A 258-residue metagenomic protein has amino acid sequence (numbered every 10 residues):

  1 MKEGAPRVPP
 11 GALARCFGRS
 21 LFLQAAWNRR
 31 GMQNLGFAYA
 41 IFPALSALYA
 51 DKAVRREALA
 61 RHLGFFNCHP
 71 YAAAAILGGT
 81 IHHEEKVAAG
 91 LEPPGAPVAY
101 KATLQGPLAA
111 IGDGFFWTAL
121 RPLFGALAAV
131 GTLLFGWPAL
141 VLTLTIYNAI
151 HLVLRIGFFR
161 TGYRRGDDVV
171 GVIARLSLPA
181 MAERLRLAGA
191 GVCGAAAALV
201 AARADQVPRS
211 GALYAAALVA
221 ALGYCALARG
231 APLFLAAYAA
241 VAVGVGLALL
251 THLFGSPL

Functional and structural regions predicted by a protein language model:
M1-P93: Soluble N-terminal domains of membrane-associated systems
A96-V98, T161-S177: Juxtamembrane inter-helical linkers in multi-pass membrane proteins
A99-T132: Transmembrane alpha-helical segments and their cytosolic interface motifs in multi-pass membrane proteins
P138-L152: Alpha-helical transmembrane segments
V141, V200-A216: Structural signature of hydrophobic alpha-helical transmembrane segments
L154-F158, R175-Q206: Alpha-helical transmembrane segments of helical membrane proteins, especially in multi-pass transport, channel
A220-G244: Interfacial loop-to-transmembrane junctions
V245-L258: Juxtamembrane boundary at the C-terminal end of a transmembrane helix
